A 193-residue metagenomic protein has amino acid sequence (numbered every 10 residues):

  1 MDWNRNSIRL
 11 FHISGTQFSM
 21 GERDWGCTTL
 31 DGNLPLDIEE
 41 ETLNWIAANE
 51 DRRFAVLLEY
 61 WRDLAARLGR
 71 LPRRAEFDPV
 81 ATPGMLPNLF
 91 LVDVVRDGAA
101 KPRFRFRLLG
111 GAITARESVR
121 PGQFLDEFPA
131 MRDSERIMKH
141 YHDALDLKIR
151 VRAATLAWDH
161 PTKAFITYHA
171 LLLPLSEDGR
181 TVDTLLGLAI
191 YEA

Functional and structural regions predicted by a protein language model:
D2-M131, M138-A193: Intrinsically disordered, low-complexity terminal regulatory regions
